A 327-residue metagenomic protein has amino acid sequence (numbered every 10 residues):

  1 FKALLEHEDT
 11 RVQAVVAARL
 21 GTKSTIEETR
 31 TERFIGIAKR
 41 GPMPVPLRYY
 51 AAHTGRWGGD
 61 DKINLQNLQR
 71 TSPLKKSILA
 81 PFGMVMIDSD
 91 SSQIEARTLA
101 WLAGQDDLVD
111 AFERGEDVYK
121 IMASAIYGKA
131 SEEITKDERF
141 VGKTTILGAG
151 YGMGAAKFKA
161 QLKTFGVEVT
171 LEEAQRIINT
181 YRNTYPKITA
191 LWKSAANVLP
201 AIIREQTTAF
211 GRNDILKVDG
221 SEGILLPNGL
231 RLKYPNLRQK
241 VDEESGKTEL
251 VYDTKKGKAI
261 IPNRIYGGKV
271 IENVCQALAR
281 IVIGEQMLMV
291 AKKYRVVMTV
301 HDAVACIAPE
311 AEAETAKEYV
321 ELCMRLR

Functional and structural regions predicted by a protein language model:
F1-E133, S194-A303, A311, A316-R325: Acidic, glycine-rich two-metal-ion catalytic cores of nucleic acid-processing enzymes
F1-K2, Y127-R139, G166-I178: Short, surface-exposed acidic
L99, A156-V169, R182-P186, V304-V320: Catalytic palm subdomain of template-directed nucleic-acid polymerases, centered on the conserved carboxylate motif
A103, I126-Y127, Y151, L162-V169 (+2 more regions): A broad structural signal for alpha-helix termini and local helix breaks/kinks
V118-I126, A149, V169, R176-I188 (+2 more regions): Short, mixed-charge aromatic SLiMs
M122, I126, V141-K157: Core structural elements
T135-T145, Y294-R295: Alpha-helical scaffolds flanking conserved acidic
G142-Y151, V167-R212: Core catalytic DNA strand-manipulation module of type IA topoisomerases
